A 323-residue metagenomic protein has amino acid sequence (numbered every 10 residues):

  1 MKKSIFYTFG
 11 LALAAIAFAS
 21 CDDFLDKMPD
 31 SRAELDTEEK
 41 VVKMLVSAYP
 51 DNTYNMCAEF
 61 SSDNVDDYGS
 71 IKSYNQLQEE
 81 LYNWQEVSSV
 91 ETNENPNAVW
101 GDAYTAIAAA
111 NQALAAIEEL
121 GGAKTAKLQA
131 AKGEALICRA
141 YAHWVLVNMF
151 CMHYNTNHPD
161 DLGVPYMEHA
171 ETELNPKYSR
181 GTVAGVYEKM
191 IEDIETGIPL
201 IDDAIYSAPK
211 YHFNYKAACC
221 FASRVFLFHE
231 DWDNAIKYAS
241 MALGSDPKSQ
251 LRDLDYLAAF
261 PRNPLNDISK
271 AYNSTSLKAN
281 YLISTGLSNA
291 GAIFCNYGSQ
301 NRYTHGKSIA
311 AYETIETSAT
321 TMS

Functional and structural regions predicted by a protein language model:
M1-C21: Sec-dependent bacterial lipoprotein signal peptides
S20-D66, N301-S323: Membrane-proximal, proline-rich intrinsically disordered regions
C21-D22, Y215-R252: Aromatic-residue-lined binding/catalytic grooves and analogous aromatic/hydrophobic interfacial grooves in multimeric
E79-F150, G181, T196-D203: Conserved, well-structured interaction surfaces
I107-A110, Y187, I194, A239 (+1 more regions): Inward-facing hydrophobic residues that define packing positions of alpha-helical scaffold repeats
M149-K189: Short coil/linker segments at helix-helix boundaries
I236-S323: Hydrophobic-face positions in mid-chain alpha helices that act as interaction patches
